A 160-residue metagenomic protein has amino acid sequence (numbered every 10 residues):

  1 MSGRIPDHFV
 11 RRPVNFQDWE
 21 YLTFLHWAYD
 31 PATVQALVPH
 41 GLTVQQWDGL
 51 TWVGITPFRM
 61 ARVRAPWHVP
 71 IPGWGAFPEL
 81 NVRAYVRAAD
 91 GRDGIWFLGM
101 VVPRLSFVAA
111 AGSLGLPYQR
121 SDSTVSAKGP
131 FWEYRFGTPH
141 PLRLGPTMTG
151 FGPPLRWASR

Functional and structural regions predicted by a protein language model:
M1-P66: Hydrophobic, proline/glycine-rich low-complexity stretches
I5-H8, H68-P72, A76-P78, V108 (+2 more regions): Active-site-adjacent core segments of small-molecule enzymes
R12, L37, W52, M60-R62 (+3 more regions): Generic alpha-helical propensity signal that fires on short helical segments and nearby coil/disordered stretches
Q17-Y21, H26-P31, G75-R87, F97-V101: Residue-level signal for functionally critical sites in structured catalytic/ligand-binding pockets
W19, W27, W47, W52 (+7 more regions): A residue-identity detector for tryptophan
L37-P39, F58-R59, W67-P70, A109-S113 (+1 more regions): Surface-exposed beta-strand edges and their flanking turn/coil or helix-capping segments
D48-T51, T56-D90: Long, hydrophobic/aromatic-enriched structural stretches that serve as scaffold segments
N81-R160: Internal, well-folded beta-alpha domain core
